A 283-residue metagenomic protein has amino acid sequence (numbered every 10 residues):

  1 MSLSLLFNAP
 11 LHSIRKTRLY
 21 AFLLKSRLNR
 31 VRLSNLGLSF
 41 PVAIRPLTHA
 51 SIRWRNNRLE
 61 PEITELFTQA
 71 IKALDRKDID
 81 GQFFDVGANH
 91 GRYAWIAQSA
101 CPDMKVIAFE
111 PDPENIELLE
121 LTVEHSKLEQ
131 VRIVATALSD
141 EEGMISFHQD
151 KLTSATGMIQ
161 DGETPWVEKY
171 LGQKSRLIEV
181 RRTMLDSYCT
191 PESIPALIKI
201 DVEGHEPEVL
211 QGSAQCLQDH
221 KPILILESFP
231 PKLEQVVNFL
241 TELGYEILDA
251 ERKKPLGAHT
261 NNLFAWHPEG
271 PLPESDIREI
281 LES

Functional and structural regions predicted by a protein language model:
M1-P113, E117-T122, S126-E129, Y170-K174 (+2 more regions): S-adenosyl-L-methionine
R55-F84, R132, D161-H220, P231-Q235: Short internal loop-to-helix segment that lines adenine-nucleotide cofactor pockets
G81, C101-A108, M184-S283: Conserved acidic-Pro-Pro-aromatic motif
A88-H90, P113, D140, V202-G204 (+1 more regions): Short, glycine/acidic-enriched loop or turn micro-motifs at the edges of active sites
R92-W95, E117, G143, P207-Q211: Short N-terminal helix/helix-N-cap motif within the alpha/beta-hydrolase-1
A97-C101, L121-E124, F147-D150, G162 (+2 more regions): Short, glycine/charged-enriched secondary-structure capping and boundary segments
E120-T183: S-adenosyl-L-methionine
